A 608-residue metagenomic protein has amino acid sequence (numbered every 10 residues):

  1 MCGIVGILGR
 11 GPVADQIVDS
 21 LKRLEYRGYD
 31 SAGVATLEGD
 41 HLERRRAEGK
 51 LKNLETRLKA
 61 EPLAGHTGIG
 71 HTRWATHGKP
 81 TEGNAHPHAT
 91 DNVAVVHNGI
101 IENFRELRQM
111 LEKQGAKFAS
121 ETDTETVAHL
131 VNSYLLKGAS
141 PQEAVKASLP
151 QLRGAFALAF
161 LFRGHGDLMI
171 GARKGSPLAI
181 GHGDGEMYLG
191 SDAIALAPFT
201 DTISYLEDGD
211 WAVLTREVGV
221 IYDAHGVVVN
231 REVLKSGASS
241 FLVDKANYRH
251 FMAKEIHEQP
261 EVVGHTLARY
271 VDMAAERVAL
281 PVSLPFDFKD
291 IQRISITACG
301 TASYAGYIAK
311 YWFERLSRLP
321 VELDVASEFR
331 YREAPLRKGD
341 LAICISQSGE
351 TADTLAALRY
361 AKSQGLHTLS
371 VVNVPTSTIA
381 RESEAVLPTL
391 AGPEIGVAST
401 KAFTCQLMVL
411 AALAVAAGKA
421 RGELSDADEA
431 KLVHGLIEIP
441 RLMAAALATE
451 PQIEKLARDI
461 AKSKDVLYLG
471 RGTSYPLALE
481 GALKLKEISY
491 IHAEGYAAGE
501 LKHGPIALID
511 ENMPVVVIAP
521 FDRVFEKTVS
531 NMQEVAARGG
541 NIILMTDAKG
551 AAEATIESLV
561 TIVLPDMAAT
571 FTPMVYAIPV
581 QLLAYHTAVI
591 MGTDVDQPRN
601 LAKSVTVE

Functional and structural regions predicted by a protein language model:
M1-K245, R249-H250, E258-Q292, Y331 (+4 more regions): Conserved short alpha-helical segments that host acidic/polar catalytic motifs at enzyme active sites
I7-R10, H97, K117, Y134-G138 (+16 more regions): Hydrophobic alpha-helical scaffolding
H66-G83, D272-F286, A309-I345, T351 (+1 more regions): Glycine-rich oxoanion-binding loops at beta->alpha junctions
P87, L161, I170-G171, I203-S204 (+12 more regions): Replace "in large, NTP-powered and nucleic-acid-processing enzymes" with "in large, NTP-powered factors and other
L152-E186, L456, A461-E487, D522-V524 (+1 more regions): Acidic/histidine-rich
M252, M567-E608: Generic C-terminus detector
Q259-V263, L267-S295, A385-P514, A588-E608: Active-site phosphate/pyrophosphate-binding segments
K289-E438, I518-I562, L583, M591: Glycine-rich phosphate-binding loops that contact phosphosugars or nucleotide phosphates
